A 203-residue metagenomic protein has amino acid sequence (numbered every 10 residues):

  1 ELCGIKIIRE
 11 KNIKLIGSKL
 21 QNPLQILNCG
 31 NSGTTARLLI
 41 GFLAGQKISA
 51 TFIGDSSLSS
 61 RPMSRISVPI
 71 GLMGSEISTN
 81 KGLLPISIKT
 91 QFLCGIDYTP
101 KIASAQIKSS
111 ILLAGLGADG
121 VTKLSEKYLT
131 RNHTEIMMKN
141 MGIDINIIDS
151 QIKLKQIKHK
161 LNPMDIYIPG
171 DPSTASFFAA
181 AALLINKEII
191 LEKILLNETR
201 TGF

Functional and structural regions predicted by a protein language model:
E1-F203: Structural preference for solvent-exposed beta-strand-turn elements and adjacent flexible terminal/loop segments within
